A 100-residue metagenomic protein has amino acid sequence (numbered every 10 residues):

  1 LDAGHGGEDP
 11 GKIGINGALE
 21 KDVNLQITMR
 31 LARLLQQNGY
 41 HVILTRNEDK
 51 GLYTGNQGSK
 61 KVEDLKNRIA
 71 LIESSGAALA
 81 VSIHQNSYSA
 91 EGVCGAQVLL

Functional and structural regions predicted by a protein language model:
A3-L100: Catalytic-core regions of hydrolytic enzymes
